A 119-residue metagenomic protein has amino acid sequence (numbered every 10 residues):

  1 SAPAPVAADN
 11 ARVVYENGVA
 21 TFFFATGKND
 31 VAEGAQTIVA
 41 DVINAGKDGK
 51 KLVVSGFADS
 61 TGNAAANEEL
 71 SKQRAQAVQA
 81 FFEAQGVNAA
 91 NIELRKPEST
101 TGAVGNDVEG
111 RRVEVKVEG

Functional and structural regions predicted by a protein language model:
S1-K51, A103-E109, V113-E114, G119: Periplasmic peptidoglycan-binding/tethering modules of Gram-negative envelope proteins
A20-F22, S55, A80: Short non-domain terminal segments
T37-V39, F57-G119: Periplasmic OmpA-like peptidoglycan-binding domain that tethers envelope proteins to the cell wall
K51-L52, I92: Secondary-structure boundary/capping residues
